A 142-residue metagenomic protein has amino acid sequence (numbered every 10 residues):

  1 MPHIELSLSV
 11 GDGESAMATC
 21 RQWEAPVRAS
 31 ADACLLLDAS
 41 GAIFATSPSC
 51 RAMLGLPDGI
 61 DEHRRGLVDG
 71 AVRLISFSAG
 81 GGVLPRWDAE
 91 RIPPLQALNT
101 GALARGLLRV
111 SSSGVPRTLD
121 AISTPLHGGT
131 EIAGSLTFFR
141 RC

Functional and structural regions predicted by a protein language model:
P2-S9, T130-C142: PAS-family sensory domains
P2-W23: Short, charged amphipathic alpha-helical "coupling" segments at sensory-output junctions in signaling proteins
L6, V83-A102, G106-S123, H127 (+1 more regions): Per-ARNT-Sim (PAS) sensory domains and their PAS-associated C-terminal
W23-A25, S30-T100: PAS-family sensory domains
D38-A39, S112, R141: Residue-level signal for short segments within beta-strands and strand-turn junctions of well-structured beta-sheet
M53-G55, L126-G129: A short local loop/turn or secondary-structure capping micro-motif enriched for an aromatic residue
I60, V68-D69, G128-T130, R141-C142: Short, intrinsically disordered/low-complexity patches at protein termini and at juxtamembrane boundaries
